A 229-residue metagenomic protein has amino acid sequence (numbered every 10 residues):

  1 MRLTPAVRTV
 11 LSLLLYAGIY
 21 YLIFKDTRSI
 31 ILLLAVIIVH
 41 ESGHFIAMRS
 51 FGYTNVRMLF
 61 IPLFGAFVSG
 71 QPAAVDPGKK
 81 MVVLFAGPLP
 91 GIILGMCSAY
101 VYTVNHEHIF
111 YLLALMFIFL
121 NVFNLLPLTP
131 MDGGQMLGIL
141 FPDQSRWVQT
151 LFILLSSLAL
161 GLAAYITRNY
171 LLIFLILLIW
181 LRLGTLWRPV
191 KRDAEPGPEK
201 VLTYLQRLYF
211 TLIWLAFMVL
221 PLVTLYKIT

Functional and structural regions predicted by a protein language model:
M1-T229: Hydrophobic transmembrane alpha-helices and their immediate loop junctions in multi-pass integral membrane proteins
